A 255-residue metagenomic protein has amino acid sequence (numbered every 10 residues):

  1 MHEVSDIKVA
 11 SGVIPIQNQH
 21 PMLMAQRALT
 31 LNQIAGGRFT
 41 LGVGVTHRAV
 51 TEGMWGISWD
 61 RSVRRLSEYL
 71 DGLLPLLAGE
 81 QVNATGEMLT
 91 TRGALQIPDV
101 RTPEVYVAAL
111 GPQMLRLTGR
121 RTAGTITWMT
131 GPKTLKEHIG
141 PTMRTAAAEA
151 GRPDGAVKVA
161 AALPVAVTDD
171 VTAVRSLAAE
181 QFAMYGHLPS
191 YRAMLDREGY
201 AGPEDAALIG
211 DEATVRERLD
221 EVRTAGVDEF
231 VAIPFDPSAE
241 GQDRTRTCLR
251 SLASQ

Functional and structural regions predicted by a protein language model:
M1-Q255: Active-site-adjacent structural elements that line small-molecule/cofactor binding pockets in enzymes
